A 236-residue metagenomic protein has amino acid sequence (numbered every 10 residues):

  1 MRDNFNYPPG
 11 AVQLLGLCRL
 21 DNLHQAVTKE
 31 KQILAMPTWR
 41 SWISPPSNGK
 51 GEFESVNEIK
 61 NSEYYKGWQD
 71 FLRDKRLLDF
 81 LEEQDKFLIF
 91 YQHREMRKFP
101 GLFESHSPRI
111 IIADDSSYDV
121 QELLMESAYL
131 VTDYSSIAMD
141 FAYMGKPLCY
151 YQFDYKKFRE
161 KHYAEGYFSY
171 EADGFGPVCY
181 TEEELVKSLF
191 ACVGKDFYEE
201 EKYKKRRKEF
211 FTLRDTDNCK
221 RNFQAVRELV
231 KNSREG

Functional and structural regions predicted by a protein language model:
M1-N22: Active-site-proximal region of nucleotide-activated glycan assembly enzymes, centered on histidine/acidic-rich loops
Y7-P9, F103-S107, Y134-F210: Catalytic binding pocket for nucleotide-activated donors in carbohydrate/polymer assembly enzymes
P9, E30, D85, E126-S127 (+1 more regions): Short, well-ordered alpha-helix to beta-strand connector turns
Q13, L34, I89, I111-A113 (+3 more regions): Hydrophobic/aromatic beta-strand patches that form the interior of the parallel beta-sheet core in alpha/beta enzyme
C18-D21, T38-W42, H93-K98, S117 (+4 more regions): Short, solvent-exposed loop/turn segments at secondary-structure junctions
C18-L102, C179, R214, N218: Conserved catalytic-core segment of nucleotide-activated headgroup transferases in glycan assembly
R94-M139: Donor nucleotide-activated moiety binding/catalytic core segment of transferases that use nucleotide-activated donors
D215-G236: C-terminal alpha-helical cap of glycosyltransferases
